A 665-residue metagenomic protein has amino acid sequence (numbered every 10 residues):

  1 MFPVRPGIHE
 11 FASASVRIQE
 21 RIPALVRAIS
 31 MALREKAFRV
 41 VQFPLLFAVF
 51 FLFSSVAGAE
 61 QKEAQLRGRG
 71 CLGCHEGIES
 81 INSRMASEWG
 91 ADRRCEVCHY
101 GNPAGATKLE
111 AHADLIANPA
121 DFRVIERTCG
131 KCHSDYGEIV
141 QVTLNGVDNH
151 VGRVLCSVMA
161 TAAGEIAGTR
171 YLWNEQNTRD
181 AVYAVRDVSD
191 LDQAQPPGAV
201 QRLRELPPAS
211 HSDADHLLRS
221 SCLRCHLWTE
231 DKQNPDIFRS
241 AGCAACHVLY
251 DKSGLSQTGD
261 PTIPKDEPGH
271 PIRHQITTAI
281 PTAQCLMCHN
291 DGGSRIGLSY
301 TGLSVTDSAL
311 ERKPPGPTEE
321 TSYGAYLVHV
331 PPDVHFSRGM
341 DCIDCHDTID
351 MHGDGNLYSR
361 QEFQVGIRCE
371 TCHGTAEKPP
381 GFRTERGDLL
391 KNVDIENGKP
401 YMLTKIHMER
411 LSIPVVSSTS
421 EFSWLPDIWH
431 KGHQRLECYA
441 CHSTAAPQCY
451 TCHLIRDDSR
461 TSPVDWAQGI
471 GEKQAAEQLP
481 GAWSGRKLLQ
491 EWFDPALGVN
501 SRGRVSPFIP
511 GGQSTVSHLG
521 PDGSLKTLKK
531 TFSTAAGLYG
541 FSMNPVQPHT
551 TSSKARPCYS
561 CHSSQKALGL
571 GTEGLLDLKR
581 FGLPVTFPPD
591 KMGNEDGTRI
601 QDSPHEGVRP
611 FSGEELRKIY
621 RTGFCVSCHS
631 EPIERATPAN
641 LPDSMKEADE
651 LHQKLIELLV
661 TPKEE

Functional and structural regions predicted by a protein language model:
M1-R39: N-terminal secretory signal peptides that target proteins for export/translocation
A32, G90-R93, A241: Conserved short hydrophobic patches within well-ordered secondary structure
Q42-F53: Bacterial N-terminal signal peptides
S55-S80, G90-Q233, Y250-K252, D266-E665: C-type cytochrome heme-c attachment and multiheme electron-transfer modules
R84-M85: Hydrophobic alpha-helical membrane segments
E88-W89, I237: Short, glycine-/polar-rich solvent-exposed loops and beta-turns at beta-strand/coil boundaries
I237-P264: Long, hydrophobic, well-ordered secondary-structure blocks that form the structural core and pocket-lining surfaces
